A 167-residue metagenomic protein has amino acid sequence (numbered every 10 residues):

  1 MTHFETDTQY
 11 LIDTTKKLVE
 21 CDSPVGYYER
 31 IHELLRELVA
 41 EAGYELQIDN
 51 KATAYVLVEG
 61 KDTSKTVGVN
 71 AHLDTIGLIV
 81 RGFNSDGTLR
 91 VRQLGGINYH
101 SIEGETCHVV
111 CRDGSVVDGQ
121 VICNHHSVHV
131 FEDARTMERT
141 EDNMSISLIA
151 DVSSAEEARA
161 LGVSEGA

Functional and structural regions predicted by a protein language model:
M1-A167: N-terminal hydrophobic/helix-forming segments and targeting peptides
